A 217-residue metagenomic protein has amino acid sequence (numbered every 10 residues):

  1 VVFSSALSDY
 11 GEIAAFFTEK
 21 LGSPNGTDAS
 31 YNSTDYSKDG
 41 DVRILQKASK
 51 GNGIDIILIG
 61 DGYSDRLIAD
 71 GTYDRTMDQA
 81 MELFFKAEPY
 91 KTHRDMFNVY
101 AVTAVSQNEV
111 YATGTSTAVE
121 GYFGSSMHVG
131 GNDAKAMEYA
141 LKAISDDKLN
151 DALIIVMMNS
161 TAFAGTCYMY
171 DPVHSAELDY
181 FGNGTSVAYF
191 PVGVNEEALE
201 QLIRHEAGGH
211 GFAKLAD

Functional and structural regions predicted by a protein language model:
V1-I54, L58: Non-catalytic propeptide/linker segments at domain boundaries
G22, G71, D147-K148: Short, flexible coil/linker elements and helix-boundary hinge sites characteristic of intrinsically disordered
T34-N52, L58-R66, E82-D217: Active-site-proximal segment of zinc-dependent metalloprotease catalytic domains
K47, D70-Y73: Short consensus segments that form the blades of beta-propeller domains, in both extracellular/periplasmic
T72-D78, L83-K86: N-terminal carbohydrate-binding/catalytic regions of secreted carbohydrate-active enzymes
